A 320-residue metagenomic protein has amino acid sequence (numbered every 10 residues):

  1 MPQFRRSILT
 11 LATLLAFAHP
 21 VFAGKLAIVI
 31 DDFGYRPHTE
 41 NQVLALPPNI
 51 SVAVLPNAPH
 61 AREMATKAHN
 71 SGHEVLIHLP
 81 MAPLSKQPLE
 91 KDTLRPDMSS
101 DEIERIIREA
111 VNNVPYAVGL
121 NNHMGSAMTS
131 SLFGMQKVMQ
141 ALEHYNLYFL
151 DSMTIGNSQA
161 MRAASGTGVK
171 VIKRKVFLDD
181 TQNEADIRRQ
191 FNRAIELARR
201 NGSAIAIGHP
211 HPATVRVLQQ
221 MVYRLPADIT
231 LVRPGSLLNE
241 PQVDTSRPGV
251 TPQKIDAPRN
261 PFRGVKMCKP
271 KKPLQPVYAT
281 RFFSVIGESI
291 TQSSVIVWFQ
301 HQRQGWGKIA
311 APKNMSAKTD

Functional and structural regions predicted by a protein language model:
M1-L9: Bacterial N-terminal signal peptides that target proteins for export
F17-P20: N-terminal signal peptide c-region/cleavage motif recognized by signal peptidases
F22-Q87: Active-site beta->alpha N-cap acidic-glycine motif
K25-A27, N49-A53, G72-L76, V118-N121 (+3 more regions): Structural preference for beta-strand elements that scaffold enzyme active sites
L26-I30, K91-D101, D180-A185: Active-site mouth loops of central-metabolism enzymes
A68-Y116: Substrate-binding cleft of extracellular glycoside hydrolase catalytic domains
S100-F191, R199, H209-T230, S236: Catalytic domains of cell-wall/extracellular-matrix polysaccharide-remodeling enzymes, centered on de-N-acetylation
H144-T154, A213-T319: C-terminal domain-boundary segment and adjacent tail
